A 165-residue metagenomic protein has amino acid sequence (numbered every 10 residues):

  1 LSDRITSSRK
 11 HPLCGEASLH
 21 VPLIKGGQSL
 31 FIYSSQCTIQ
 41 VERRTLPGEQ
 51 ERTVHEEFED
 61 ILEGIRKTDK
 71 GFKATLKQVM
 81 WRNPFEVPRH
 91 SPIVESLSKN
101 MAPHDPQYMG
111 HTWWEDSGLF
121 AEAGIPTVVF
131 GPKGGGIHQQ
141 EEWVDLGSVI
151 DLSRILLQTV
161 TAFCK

Functional and structural regions predicted by a protein language model:
L1-K165: Metal-dependent amide/peptide-bond hydrolase catalytic core, centered on the "pita-bread" metallohydrolase fold
